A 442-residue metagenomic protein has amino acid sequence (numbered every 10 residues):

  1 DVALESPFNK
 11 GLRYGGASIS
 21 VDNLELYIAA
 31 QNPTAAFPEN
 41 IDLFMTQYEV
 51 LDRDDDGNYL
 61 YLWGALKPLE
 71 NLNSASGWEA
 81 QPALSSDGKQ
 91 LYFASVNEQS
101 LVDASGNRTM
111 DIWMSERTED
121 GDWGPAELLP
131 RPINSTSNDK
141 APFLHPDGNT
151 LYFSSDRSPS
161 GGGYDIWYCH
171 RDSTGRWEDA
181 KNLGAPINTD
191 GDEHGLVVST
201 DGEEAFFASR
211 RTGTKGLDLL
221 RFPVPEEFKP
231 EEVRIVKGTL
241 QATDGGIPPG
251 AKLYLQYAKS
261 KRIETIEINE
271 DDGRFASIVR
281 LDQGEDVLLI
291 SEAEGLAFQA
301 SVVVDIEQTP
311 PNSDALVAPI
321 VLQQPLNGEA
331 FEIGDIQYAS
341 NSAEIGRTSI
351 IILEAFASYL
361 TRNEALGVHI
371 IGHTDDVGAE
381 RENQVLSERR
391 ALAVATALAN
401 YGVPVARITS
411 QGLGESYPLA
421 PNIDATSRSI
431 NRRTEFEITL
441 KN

Functional and structural regions predicted by a protein language model:
D1-T239, T243-P249, T265, N269 (+4 more regions): Short, conserved micro-motifs composed of acidic
S6, V21-L24, K67, S86-K89 (+8 more regions): Solvent-exposed, polar/charged alpha-helical surfaces in well-ordered, non-transmembrane soluble domains, broadly
V21, T109, I333, A365 (+2 more regions): Extracytoplasmic
L24, K89, N149, N363-G367 (+2 more regions): Loop/turn elements at helix/coil->beta-strand transitions in domains of secreted/extracellular proteins
A83, V197, Q337, E344 (+3 more regions): Structural recognition of the beta-strand scaffold that forms the well-ordered cores of secreted hydrolase catalytic
S155, S160, I371-N442: Periplasmic OmpA-like peptidoglycan-binding domain that tethers envelope proteins to the cell wall
E227-G367, L440-N442: Periplasmic peptidoglycan-binding/tethering modules of Gram-negative envelope proteins
